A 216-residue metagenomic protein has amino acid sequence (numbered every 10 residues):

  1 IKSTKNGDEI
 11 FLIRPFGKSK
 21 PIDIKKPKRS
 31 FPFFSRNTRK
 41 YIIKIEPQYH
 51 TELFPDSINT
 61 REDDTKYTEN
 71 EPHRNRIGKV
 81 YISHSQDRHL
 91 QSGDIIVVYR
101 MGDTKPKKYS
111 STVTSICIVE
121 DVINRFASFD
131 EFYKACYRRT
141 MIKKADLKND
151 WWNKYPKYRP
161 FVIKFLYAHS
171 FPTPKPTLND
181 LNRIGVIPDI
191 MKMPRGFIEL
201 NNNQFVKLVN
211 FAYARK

Functional and structural regions predicted by a protein language model:
I1-T60, E69, V122-K216: Contiguous surface segments at macromolecular interaction interfaces
R36-T38, Q91-G93, T112: Short gly/pro-enriched beta-turn/loop segments at secondary-structure junctions
N59-I77: Short, basic/aromatic beta-hairpin or loop at an interaction surface
R76-Q86: Short alpha-helix capping/helix-loop boundary micro-motifs
Q86-T104: Short coil-to-beta transition motif at edge beta-strands of beta-rich domains
H89-L90, S111, Y155-Y158: Intrinsically disordered, low-complexity regulatory regions enriched in Ser/Pro/Gly/Thr and acidic residues
G102-K105, E120-F126: Short, catalytically relevant binding-site loops at active-site mouths
S110-V122: Short beta-strand-centered aromatic/proline hotspots
